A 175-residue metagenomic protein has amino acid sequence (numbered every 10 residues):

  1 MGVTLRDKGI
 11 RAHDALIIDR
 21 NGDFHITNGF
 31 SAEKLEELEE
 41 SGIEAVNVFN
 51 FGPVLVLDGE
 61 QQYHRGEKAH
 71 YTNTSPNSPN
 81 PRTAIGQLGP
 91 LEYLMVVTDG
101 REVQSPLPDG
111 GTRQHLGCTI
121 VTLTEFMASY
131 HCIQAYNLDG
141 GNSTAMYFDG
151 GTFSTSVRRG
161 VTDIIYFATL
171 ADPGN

Functional and structural regions predicted by a protein language model:
M1-N175: Gly/Ser/Thr/Pro-rich low-complexity, intrinsically disordered segments
